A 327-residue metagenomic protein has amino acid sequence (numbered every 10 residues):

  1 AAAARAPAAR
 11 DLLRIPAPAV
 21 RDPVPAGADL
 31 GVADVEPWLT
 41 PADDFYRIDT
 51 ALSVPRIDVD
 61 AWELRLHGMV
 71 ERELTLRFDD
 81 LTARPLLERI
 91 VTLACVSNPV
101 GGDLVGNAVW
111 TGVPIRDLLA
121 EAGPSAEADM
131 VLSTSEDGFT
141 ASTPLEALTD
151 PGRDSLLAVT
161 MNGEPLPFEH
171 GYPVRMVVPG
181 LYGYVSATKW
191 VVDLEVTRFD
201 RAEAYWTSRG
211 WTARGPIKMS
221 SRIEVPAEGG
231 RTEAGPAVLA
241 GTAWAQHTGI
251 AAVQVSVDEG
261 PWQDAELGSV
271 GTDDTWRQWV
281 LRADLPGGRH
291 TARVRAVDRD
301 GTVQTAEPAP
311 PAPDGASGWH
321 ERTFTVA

Functional and structural regions predicted by a protein language model:
P7-A327: Structured, non-membrane catalytic/scaffold regions adjacent to prosthetic-group chemistry
